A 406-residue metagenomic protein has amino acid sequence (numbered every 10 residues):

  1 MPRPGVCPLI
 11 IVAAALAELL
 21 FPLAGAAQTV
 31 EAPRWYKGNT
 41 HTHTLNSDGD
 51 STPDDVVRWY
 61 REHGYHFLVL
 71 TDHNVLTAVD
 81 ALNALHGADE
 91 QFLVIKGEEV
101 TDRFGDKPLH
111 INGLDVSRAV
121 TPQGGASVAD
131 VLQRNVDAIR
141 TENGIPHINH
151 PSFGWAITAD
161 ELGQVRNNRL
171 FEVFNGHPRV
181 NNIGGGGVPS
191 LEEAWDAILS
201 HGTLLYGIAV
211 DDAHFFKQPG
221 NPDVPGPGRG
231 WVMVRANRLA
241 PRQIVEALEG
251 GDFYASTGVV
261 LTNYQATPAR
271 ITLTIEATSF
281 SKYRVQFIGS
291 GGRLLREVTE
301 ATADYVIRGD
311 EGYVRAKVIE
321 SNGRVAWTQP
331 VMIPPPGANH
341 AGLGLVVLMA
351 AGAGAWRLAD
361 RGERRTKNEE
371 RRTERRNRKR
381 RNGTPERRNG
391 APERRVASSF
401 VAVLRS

Functional and structural regions predicted by a protein language model:
P2, V6-L9, L16-F21, L358-S406: Short, basic, low-complexity termini and linkers enriched in Ser/Thr/Gly/Pro that act as targeting/leader peptides
R3, C7-L9, A27, D54 (+7 more regions): Low-complexity, intrinsically disordered short peptide segments enriched in small/polar/basic residues
P4, P8-I10, A14, L19 (+9 more regions): Residue-level marker of intrinsically disordered, low-complexity segments enriched for small/polar residues
P4-V6, I10, A24, D55 (+6 more regions): Intrinsically disordered, low-complexity segments enriched in proline/serine/threonine
A14, A24, K37-N39: A composition/secondary-structure signal for short, hydrophobic, low-basic-content segments with alpha-helix propensity
A27-E31, H201-Y206, D211-D360: C-terminal functional module detector
Q28-N167, E172-W195, H201, I208-K217 (+2 more regions): A metal-dependent hydrolase metal-coordination microenvironment
